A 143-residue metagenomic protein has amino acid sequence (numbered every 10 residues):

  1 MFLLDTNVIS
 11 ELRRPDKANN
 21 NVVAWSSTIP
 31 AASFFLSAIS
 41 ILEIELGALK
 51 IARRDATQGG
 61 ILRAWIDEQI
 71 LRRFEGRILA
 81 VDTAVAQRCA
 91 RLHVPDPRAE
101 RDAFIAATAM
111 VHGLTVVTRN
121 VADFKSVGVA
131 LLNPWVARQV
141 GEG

Functional and structural regions predicted by a protein language model:
M1, A106, M110-G143: Acidic, PIN/NYN-like endoribonuclease modules and their adjacent C-terminal/linker elements
M1-S37, K50-D67, R138-E142: Short, well-structured N-terminal submotif of metal-dependent ribonuclease cores
I9, I41-I44, A86, F124: A generic structural signal for short hydrophobic patches within well-formed alpha-helices
R13-D16, A48, H93, G128 (+1 more regions): Short, flexible helix/strand-to-coil boundary loops that buttress conserved ligand/catalytic motifs in alpha/beta
W25, A38, R88-R91, D123: Residue-level recognition of specific faces of alpha-helices
S33, L46-L49, G60, R72-R119 (+1 more regions): Active-site neighborhoods of divalent-metal-dependent phosphate/nucleic-acid chemistry enzymes
A38-I39, D82, N120, W135: Residues at the C-termini of beta-strands that transition into short coil/loop
